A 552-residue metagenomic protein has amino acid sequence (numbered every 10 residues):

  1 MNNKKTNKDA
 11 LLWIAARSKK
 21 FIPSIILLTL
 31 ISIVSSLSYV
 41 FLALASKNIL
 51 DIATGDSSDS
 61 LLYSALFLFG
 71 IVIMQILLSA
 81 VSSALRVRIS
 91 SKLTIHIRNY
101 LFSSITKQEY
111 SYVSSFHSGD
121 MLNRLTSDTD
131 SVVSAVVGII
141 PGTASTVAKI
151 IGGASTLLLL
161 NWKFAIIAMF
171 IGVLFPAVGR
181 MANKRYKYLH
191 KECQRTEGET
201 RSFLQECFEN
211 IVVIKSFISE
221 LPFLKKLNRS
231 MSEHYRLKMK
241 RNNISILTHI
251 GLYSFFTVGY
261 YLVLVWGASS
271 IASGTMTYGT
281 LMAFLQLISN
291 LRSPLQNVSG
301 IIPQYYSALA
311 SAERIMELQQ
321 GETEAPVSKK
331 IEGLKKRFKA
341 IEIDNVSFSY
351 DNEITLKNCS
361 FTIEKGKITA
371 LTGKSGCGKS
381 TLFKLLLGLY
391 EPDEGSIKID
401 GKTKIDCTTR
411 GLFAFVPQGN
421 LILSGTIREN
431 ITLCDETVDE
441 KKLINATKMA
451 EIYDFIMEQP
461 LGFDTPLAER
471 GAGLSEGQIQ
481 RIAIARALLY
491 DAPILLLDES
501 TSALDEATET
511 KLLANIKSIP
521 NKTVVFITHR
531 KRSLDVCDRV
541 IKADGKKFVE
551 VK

Functional and structural regions predicted by a protein language model:
M1-S38, T54-S64, S82-R86, S90 (+10 more regions): Membrane-integrated ABC transporters
N2-K4, S91, N99-T129, F203-K226 (+5 more regions): Short intracellular "coupling" helices and adjacent cytoplasmic loop segments at the cytosolic face of multi-pass
A15, K19-K20, Y110-S111, S127-V136 (+8 more regions): An intracellular "coupling" helix at the cytosolic face of ABC transporter transmembrane type-1 domains
I25-V81, L159-K163, G274-Y278: Transmembrane helix-loop-helix hairpins at lipid-water interfaces of multipass membrane proteins, especially the type-1
L30, S38, L42, D56 (+4 more regions): Hydrophobic alpha-helical transmembrane segments of ABC transporter permease domains
F67-S79, G172-P176, R180, S245-G259 (+2 more regions): Hydrophobic alpha-helical segments in the permease module
S219, N243, L287-L318: Cytosolic ends of transmembrane helices, especially the final helix of ABC transmembrane type-1 domains
K335-K552: ABC-type nucleotide-binding domain
